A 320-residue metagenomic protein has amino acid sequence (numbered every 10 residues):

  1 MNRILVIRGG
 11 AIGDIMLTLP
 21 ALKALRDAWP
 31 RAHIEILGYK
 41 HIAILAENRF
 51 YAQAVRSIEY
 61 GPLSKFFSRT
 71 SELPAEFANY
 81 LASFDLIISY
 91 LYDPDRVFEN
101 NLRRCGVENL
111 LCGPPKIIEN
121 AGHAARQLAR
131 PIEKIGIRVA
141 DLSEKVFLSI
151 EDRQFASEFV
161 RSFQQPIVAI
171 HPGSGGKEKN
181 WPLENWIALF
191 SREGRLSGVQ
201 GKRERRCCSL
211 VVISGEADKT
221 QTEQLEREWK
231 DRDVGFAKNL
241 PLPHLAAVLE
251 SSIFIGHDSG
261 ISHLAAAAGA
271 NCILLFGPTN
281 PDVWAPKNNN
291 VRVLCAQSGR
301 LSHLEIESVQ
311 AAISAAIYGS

Functional and structural regions predicted by a protein language model:
M1-S320: Catalytic machinery of carbohydrate-active enzymes, primarily nucleotide-sugar-dependent glycosyltransferases
